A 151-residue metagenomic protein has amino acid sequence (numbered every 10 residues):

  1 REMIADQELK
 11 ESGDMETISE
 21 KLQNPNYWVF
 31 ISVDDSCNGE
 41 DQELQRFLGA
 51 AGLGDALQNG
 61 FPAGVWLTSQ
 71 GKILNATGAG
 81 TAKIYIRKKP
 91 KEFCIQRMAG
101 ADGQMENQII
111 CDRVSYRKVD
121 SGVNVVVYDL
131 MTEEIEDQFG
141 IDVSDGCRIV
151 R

Functional and structural regions predicted by a protein language model:
R1-R151: Short acidic-hydrophobic catalytic motif
